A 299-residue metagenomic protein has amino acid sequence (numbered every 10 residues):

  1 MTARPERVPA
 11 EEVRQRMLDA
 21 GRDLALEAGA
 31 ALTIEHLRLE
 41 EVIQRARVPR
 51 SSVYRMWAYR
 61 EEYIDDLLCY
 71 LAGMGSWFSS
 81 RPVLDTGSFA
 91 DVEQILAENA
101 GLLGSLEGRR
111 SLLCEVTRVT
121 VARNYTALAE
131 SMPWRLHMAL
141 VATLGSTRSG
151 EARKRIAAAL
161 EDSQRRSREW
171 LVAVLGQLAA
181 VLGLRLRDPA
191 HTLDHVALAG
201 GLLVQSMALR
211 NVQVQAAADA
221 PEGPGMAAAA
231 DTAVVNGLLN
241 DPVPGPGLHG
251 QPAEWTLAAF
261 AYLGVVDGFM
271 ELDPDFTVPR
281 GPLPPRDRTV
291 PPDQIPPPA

Functional and structural regions predicted by a protein language model:
M1-E11: Basic, amphipathic alpha-helix used for nucleic-acid engagement in HTH/winged-helix/SANT-Myb modules and analogous
E11-V48, E61, L68-Y70: Short, amphipathic alpha-helix enriched in basic
A20-A28, L102, R123, A199 (+1 more regions): Solvent-exposed, amphipathic alpha-helical segments
R47-W57: Short hydrophobic/aromatic patch on the recognition helix
Y59-L67, M74-G75, T86-G87: Short amphipathic alpha-helical segment with a characteristic S/N-K-E followed by hydrophobic residues
F78-E130, W134: Hydrophobic alpha-helical connector segments
R110-A127, S131-G183, H195: Amphipathic alpha-helical packing segments from all-alpha helical-bundle domains
E169-R185, L198-A299: C-terminal peripheral helix-coil segments that are non-catalytic and often amphipathic
